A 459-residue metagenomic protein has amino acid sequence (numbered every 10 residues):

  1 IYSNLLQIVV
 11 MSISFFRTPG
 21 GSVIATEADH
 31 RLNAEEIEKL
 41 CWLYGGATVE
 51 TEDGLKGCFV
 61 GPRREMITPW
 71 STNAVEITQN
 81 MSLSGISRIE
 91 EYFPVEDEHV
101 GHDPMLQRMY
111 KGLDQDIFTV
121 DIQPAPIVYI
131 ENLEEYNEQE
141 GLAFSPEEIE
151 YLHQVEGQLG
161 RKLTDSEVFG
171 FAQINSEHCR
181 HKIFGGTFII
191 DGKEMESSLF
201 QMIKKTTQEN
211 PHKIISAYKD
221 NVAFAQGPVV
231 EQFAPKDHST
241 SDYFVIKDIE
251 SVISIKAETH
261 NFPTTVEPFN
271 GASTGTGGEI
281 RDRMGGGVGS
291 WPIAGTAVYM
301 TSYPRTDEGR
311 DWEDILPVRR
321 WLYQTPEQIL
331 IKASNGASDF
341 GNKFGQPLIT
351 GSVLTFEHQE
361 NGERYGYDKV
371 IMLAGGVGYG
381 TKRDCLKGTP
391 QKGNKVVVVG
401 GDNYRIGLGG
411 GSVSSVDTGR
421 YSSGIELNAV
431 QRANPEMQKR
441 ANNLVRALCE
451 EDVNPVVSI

Functional and structural regions predicted by a protein language model:
I1-V10: Short, Lys/Arg-enriched N-terminal segments with co-localized hydrophobic residues within the first ~10-30 amino acids
V9-V453: Core nucleic-acid recognition elements
V456-I459: Short catalytic-loop micro-motif centered on adjacent basic/acidic residues
